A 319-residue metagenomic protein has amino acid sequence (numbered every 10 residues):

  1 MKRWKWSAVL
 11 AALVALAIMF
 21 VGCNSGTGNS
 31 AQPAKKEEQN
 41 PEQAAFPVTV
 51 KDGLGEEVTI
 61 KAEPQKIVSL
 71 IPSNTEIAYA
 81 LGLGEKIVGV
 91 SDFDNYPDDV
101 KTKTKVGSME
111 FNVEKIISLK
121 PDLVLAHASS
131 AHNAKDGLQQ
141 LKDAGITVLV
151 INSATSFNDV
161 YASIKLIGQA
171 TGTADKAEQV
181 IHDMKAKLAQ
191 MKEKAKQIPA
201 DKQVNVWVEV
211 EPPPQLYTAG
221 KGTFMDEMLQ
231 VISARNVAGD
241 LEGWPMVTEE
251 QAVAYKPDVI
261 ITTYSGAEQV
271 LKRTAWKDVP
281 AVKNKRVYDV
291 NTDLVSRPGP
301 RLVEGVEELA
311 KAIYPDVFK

Functional and structural regions predicted by a protein language model:
K2-A15, F20-S73, D175-W207, K256 (+1 more regions): Bacterial Sec-exported substrate-binding components of ABC uptake systems
K51-G55, T104-E114, L241-E250: Short helix-initiation/N-cap motifs at beta->coil->alpha
K66-L119, L123-S130: A short, structured surface patch at a secondary-structure boundary
I71, A128-S129, L241-W244, V259 (+2 more regions): Short secondary-structure boundary segments
S91-Y96, Y217-W244: Alpha-helical, coiled-coil/dimerization segments enriched in small aliphatic residues
V113-A126, I146, T248-T262: Proline-aspartate-enriched helix->loop->beta-strand connector
H132-D136, N152-L166, A200-F224: Extracytoplasmic ligand-binding site segments that recognize negatively charged/polar headgroups
D159, K165-Q169, E178, V259-K319: Structured C-terminal subdomain patch of bacterial secreted/periplasmic proteins
